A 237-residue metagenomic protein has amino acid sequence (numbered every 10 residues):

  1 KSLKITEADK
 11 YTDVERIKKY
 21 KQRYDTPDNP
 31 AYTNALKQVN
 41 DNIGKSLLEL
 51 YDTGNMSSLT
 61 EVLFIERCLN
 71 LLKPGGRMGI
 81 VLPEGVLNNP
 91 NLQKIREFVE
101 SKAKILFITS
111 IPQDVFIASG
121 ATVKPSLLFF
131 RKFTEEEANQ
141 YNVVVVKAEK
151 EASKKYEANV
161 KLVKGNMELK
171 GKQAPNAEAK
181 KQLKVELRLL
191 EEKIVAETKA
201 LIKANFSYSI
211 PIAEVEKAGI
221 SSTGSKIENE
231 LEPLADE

Functional and structural regions predicted by a protein language model:
K1-E237: A conserved structural/catalytic subdomain of Rossmann-like adenosyl-cofactor enzymes
